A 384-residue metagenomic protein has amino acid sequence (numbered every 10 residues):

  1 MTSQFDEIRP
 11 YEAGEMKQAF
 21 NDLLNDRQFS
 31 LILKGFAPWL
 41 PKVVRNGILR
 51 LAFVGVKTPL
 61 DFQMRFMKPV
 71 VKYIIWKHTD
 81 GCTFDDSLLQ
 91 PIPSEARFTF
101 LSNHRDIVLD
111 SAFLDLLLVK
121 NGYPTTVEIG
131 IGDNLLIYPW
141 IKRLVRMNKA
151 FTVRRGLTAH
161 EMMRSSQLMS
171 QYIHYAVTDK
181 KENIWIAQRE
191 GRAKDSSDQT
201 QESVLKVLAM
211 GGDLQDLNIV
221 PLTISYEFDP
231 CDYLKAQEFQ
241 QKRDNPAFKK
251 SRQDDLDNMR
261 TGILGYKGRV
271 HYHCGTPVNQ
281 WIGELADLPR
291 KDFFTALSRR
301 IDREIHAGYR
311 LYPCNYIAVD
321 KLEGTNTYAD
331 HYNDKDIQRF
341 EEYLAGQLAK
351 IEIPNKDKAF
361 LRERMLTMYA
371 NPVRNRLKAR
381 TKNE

Functional and structural regions predicted by a protein language model:
M1-F98, H104-D115, V119, K142 (+2 more regions): Membrane-anchoring hydrophobic helices of lipid-metabolizing enzymes
Q4, E12-M16, N25-Q28, F62-V70 (+10 more regions): Alpha-helical structural motif
F29, A37-V44, N121, L135 (+11 more regions): Short, surface-exposed, charged/polar-biased interaction segments
K57, D61, G156-M163, D195 (+1 more regions): Charge-dense, low-complexity intrinsically disordered segments
P59-F62, Q90, E202-L208, D254-L256 (+4 more regions): General structural signal for secondary-structure boundaries
M67-V278, Q347-I351: Soluble catalytic domains of membrane acyltransferases
Y172-H174, N333-A345, T367-Y369: Short, highly charged low-complexity linear segments
E227-C231, K235, F239-K250, D257 (+1 more regions): Long, C-terminal catalytic modules of enzymes
